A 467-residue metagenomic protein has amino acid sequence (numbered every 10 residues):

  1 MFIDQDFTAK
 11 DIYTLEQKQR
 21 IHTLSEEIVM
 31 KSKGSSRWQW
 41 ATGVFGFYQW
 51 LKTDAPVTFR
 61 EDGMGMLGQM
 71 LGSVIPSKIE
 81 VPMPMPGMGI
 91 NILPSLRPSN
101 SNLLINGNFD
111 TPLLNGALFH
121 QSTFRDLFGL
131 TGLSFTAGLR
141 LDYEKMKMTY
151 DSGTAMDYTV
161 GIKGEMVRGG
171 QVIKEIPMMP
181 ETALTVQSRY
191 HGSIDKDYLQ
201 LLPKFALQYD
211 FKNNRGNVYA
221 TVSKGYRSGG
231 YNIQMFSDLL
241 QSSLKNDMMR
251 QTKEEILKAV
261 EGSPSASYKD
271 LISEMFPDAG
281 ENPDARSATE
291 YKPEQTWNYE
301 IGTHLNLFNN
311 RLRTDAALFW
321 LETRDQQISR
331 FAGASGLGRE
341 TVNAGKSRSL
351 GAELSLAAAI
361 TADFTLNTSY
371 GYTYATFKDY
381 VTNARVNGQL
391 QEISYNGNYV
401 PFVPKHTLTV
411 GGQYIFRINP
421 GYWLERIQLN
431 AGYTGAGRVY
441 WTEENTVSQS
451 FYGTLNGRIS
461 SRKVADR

Functional and structural regions predicted by a protein language model:
M1-I3, N217-T221, Q234, L244-T341 (+3 more regions): Membrane-embedded beta-barrel scaffold of Gram-negative outer-membrane proteins
F2-D11, V57-L67, Y150-I162, M166-V167 (+4 more regions): Flexible, surface-exposed loop regions and adjacent strand-edge segments of Gram-negative outer-membrane beta-barrel
D11-E16, S25, V29, N102-F109 (+7 more regions): Extracellular loop and loop/strand-boundary signature of outer-membrane beta-barrel proteins
Q19, L24-K31, S35-F45, Q49 (+4 more regions): Conserved C-terminal beta-signal and adjacent last beta-strands/turns of outer-membrane beta-barrel proteins
E26-S32, L118-F124, F205-Y209, Y291 (+6 more regions): Residues on the lipid-exposed face of transmembrane beta-strands in outer-membrane beta-barrel proteins
A41, F128-G129, R311-R324, E340-T442: Gram-negative outer-membrane beta-barrel transporters
A41-R215, Y231, M249-E254, I272 (+1 more regions): Signature of Gram-negative outer-membrane beta-barrel scaffolds
G46-W50, L141-K147, N213, V222-S228 (+7 more regions): Transmembrane beta-strands of outer-membrane beta-barrel pores
